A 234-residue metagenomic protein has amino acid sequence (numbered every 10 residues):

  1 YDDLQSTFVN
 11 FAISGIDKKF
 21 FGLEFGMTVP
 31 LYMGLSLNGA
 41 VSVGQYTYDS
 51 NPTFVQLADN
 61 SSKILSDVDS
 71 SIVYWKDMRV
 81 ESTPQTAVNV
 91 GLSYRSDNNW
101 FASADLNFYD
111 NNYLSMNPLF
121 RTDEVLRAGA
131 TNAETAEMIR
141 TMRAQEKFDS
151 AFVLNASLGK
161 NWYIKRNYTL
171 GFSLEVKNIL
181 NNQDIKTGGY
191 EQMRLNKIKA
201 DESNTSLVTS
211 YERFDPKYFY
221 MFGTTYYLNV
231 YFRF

Functional and structural regions predicted by a protein language model:
Y1-F11, D49-K76, M116-M142, Y190-F214: Solvent-exposed loop segments that connect transmembrane elements
V9-P118: Gram-negative outer-membrane beta-barrel transporters
I13-G15, E146, Y218: Short, surface-exposed alpha-helical recognition segments that flank or form part of ligand/macromolecule-binding
I13-S14, N89, N155, N178-N182: Asparagine-centered polar/low-complexity signal
D17-F21, S82-V88, S150-L154, Y168 (+1 more regions): Residues that define the transmembrane beta-barrel architecture of outer-membrane proteins
L23-V29, V90-Y94, A104, A156-K160 (+3 more regions): Residues on the lipid-exposed face of transmembrane beta-strands in outer-membrane beta-barrel proteins
E81-Y163, G188-G189: C-terminal beta-barrel architecture of Gram-negative outer-membrane proteins
F108-L126, K160-F234: C-terminal beta-signal and adjacent terminal beta-strands/loops of Gram-negative outer-membrane beta-barrel proteins
